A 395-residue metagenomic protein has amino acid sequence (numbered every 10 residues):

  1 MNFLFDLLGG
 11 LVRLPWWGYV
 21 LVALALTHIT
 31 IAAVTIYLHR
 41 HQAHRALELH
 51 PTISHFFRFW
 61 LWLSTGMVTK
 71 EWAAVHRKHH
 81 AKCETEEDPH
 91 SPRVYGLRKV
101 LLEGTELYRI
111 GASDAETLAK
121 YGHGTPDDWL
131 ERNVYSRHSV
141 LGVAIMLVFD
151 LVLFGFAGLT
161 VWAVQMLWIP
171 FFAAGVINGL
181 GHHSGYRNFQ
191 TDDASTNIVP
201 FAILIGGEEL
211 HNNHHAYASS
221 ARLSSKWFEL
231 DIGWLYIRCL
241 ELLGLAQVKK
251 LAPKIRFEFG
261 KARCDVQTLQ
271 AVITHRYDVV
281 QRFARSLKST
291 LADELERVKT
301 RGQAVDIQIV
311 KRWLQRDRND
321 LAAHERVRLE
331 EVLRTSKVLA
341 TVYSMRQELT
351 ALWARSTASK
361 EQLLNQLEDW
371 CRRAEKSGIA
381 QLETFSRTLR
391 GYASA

Functional and structural regions predicted by a protein language model:
M1-V176, S220-A395: Non-catalytic, topology-defining segments of multipass membrane proteins
Y37, G66, G181, G185 (+1 more regions): Glycine-centered flexibility sites
H41-Q42, G179-F189: A cytosolic-side transmembrane-helix exit/cap motif
G122-W129, G185-L210, H215-Y217: Active-site-proximal inter-transmembrane loops
